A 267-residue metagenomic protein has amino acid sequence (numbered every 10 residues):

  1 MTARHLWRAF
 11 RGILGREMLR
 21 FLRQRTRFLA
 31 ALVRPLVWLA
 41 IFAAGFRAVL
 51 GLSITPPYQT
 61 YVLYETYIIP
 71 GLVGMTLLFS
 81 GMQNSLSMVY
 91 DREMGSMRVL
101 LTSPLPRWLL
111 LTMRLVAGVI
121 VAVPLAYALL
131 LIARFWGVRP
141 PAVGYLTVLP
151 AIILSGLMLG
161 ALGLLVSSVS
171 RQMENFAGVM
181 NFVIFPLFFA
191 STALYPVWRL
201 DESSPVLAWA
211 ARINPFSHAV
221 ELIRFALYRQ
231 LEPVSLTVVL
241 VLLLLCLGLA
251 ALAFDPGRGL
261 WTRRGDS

Functional and structural regions predicted by a protein language model:
M1-G15, L159, S203-S217: Short, membrane-interfacial amphipathic segments enriched in basic
M1-R34, L260-S267: Aromatic- and glycine-rich beta-strand/loop motifs that create alpha-glucan
R20, R139, T192-L245: Membrane-interfacial helix-loop-helix junctions in multi-pass membrane proteins
T26, L39, T66, L77-M82 (+4 more regions): Short alpha-helical transmembrane interface motifs in multi-pass membrane proteins
V37-F42, Y61-F135, F182-V183, L187-F188: Hydrophobic alpha-helical transmembrane segments of multi-pass membrane transport proteins
F42-G51, F79, A133-P141, S170-Q172 (+3 more regions): Short helix-capping/hinge motifs at transmembrane helix termini and TM-loop junctions
A44, A48-L50, S167-I213, S217: Transmembrane helix segments
R107-N181, Q230-F254: Alpha-helical transmembrane segments and their short interhelical loops
